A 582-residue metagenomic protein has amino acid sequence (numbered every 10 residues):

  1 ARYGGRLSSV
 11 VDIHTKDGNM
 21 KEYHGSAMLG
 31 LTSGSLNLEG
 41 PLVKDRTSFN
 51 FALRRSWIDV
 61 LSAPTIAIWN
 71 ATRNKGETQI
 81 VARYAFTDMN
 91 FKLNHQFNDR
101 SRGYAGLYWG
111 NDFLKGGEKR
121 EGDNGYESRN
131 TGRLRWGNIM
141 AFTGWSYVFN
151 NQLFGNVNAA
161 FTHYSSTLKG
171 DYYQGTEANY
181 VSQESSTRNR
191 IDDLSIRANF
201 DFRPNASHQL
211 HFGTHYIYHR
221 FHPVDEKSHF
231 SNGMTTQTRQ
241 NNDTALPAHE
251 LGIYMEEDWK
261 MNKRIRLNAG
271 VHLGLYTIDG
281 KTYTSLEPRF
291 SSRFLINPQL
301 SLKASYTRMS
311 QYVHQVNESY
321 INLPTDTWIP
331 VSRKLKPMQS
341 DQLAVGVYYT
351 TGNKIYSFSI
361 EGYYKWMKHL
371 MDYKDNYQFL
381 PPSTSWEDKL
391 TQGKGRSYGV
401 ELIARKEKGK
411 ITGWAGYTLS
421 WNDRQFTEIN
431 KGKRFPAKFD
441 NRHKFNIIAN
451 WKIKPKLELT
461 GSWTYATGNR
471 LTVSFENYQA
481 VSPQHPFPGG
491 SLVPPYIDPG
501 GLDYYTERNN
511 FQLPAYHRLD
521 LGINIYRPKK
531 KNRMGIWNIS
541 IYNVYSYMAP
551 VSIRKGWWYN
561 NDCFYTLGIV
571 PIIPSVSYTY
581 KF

Functional and structural regions predicted by a protein language model:
A1-R2, R6-D17, Y23-G76, I80-V81 (+2 more regions): Predominantly transmembrane beta-strands of Gram-negative outer membrane beta-barrel pores used for transport
G25-L31, F51-W57, A105-N111, V157-H163 (+10 more regions): Transmembrane beta-barrel strands of outer-membrane/channel proteins
V60-L61, K456, T464-P499, P514-D520 (+1 more regions): C-terminal beta-signal and adjacent terminal beta-strands/loops of Gram-negative outer-membrane beta-barrel proteins
N94-D112, L134-G280, S359-G362, W414: Face-selective signature of the C-terminal outer-membrane beta-barrel domain
Y108, I191, N205-Q209, H215 (+4 more regions): Structural signature of Gram-negative outer-membrane beta-barrels, strongest in the C-terminal barrel of TonB-dependent
F113, S165, K227-S228, G233 (+4 more regions): Surface-exposed extracellular loop regions of Gram-negative outer-membrane beta-barrel proteins, predominantly
D193-S195, N241-P247, G252, S332 (+5 more regions): Outer membrane beta-barrel strand-and-loop segments of large Gram-negative receptors, especially TonB-dependent
N262-R264, Y364-W366, D388-F475: Gram-negative outer-membrane beta-barrel transporters
